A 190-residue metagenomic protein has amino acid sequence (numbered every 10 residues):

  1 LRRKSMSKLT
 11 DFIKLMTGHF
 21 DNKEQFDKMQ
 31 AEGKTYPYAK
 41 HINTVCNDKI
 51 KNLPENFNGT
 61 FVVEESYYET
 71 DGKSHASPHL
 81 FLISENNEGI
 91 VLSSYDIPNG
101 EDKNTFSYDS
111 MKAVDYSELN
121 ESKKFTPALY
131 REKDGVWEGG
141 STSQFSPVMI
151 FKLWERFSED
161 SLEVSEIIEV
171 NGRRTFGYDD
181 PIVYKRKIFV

Functional and structural regions predicted by a protein language model:
L1-S5: Short, Lys/Arg-enriched N-terminal segments with co-localized hydrophobic residues within the first ~10-30 amino acids
L9, H19-F57: Short, solvent-exposed loop/hinge segments that bridge or flank secondary-structure elements
L9-L15, K23-M29, F61-V190: Calycin-type beta-barrel ligand-binding domains and close structural analogs
